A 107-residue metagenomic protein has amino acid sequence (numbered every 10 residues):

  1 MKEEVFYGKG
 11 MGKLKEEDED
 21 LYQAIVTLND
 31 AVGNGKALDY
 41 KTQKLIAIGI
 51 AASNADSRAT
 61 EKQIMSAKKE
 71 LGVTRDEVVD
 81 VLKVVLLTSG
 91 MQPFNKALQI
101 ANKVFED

Functional and structural regions predicted by a protein language model:
M1-Q43, A55, I64, K69 (+1 more regions): Acidic, glycine/proline-rich low-complexity segments that act as flexible tails and inter-domain linkers
N34, A51-A52, E70, L86 (+1 more regions): Amphipathic alpha-helical interaction elements
Q43-S57, V84: Short N-proximal segments of mature Sec-exported proteins
A55-L82: Mid-chain, well-packed structural core segment of small domains
D76-N102: C-terminal structural segments of small proteins and small subunits
